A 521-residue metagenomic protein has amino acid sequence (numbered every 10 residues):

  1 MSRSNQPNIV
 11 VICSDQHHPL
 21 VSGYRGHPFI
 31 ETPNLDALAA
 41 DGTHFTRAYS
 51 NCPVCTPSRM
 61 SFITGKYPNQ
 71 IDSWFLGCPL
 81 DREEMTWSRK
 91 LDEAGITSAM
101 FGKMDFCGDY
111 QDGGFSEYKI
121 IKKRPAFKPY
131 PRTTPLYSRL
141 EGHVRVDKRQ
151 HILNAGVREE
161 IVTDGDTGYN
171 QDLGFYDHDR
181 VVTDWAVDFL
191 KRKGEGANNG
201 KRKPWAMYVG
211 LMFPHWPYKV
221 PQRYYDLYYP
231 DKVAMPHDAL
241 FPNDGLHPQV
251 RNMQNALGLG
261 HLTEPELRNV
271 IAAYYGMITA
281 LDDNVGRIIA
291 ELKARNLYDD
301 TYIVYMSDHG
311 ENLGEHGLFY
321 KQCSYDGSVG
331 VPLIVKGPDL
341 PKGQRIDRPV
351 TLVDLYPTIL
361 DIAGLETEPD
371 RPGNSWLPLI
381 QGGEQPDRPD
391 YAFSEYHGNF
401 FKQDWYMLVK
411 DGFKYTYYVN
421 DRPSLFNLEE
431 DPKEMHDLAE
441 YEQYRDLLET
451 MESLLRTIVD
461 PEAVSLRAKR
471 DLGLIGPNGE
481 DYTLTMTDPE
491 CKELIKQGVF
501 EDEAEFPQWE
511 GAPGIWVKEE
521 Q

Functional and structural regions predicted by a protein language model:
M1-Y418, P423, P432-S453, L484-Q521: Formylglycine-dependent sulfatase
E429: Residues forming the ATP-binding cleft of Hanks-type serine/threonine protein kinase domains
Y441-M486: A contiguous, mid-protein "functional segment" used to position or interact with cofactors/ions or partner subunits
